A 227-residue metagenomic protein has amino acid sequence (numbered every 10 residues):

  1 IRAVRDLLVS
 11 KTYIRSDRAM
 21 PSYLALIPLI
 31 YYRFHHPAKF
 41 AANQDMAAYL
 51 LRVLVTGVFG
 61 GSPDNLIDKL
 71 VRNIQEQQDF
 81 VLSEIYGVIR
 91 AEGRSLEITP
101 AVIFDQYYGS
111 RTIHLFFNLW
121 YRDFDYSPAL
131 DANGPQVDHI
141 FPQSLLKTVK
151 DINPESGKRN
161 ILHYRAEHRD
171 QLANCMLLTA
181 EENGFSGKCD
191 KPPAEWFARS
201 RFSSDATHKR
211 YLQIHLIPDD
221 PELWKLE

Functional and structural regions predicted by a protein language model:
I1-S95: A cross-family structural signal marking well-folded subdomains
D17-S22, A42, A129, N133 (+1 more regions): Secondary-structure capping and boundary motifs in well-ordered enzyme cores
I27, Q44, A48, V53 (+6 more regions): Feature representing long, continuous alpha-helical segments
F40-A41, F59, L146-I152, K188-E195 (+1 more regions): Short conserved micro-motifs at the rims of enzyme active sites and ligand-binding pockets
M46-S62, H139, S200-H215: Short, mixed-charge aromatic SLiMs
L54-L145, V149-K150, N160: Intrinsically disordered, low-complexity N-proximal targeting/linker segments that flank membranes
P135, K147-G184: Short beta-strand-alpha-helix junction that forms the catalytic/metal-binding core of metal-dependent nuclease domains
D170, A180-E227: Long, cytosolic, alpha-helical-rich C-terminal regions that act as interaction/scaffolding modules
